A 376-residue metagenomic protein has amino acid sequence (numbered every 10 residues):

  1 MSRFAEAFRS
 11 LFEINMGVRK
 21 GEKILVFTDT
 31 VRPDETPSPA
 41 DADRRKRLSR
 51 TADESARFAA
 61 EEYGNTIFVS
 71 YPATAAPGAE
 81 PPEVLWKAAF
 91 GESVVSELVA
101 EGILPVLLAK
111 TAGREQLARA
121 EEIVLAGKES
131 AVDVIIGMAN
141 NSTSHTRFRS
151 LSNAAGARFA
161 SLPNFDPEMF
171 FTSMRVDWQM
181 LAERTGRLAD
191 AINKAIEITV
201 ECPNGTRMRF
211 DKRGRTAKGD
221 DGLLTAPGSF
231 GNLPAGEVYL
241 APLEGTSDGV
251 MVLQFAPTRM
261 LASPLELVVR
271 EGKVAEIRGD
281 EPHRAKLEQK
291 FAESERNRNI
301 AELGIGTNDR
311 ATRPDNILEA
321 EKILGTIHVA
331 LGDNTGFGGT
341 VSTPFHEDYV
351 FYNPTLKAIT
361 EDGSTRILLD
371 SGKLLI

Functional and structural regions predicted by a protein language model:
M1-V250, R366, L374-I376: Active-site bordering "gate/hinge" segments that shape substrate access to catalytic or cofactor-binding pockets
G21, D248, P264, E271 (+4 more regions): Active-site lining segments that contact anionic ligands and/or coordinate catalytic metals
V31-R32, S142, G205, R215 (+5 more regions): Short, glycine-/Ser/Thr-/acidic-enriched flexible segments
A191-N193, E244, T258-L261, R296 (+2 more regions): Short solvent-exposed loop/turn micro-motifs enriched in small/polar/acidic residues
N204, V269-K273, I359-G363: Short acidic-glycine loop/turn motifs at beta-strand connectors
Y239-K286: Oxyanion-binding "anion nests"
M260, E276-G339: Dual-mode signal for accessory low-complexity, basic/Gly-rich regions
N316-I376: Internal helix-turn-beta structural module
